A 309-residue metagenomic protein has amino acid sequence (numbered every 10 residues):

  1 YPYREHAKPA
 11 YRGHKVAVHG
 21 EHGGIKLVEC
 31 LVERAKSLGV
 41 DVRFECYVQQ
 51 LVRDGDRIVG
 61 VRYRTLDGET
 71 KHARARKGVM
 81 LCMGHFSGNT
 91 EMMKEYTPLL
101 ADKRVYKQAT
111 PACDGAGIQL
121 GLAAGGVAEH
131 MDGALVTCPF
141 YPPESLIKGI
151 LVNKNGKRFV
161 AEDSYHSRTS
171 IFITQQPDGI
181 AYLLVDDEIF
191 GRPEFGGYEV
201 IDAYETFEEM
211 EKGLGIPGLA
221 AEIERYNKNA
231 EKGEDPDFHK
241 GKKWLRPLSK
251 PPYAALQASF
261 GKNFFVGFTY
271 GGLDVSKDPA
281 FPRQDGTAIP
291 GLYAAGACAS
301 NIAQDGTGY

Functional and structural regions predicted by a protein language model:
Y1-P9, M210-R225: Rossmann-like flavin
Y1-T70, R76, T90-M92, A230-L256: Conserved redox-cofactor binding core of oxidoreductases
R53, T65, N153-K154, V275-K277 (+1 more regions): Short, acidic, Ser/Thr-enriched surface-loop or helix-capping motifs
I58, R158-F159, F281-P282: Hydrophobic "anchor" residues
L66-T70, R74-C138, P279: Glycine-rich loop(s) and the adjacent beta-strand/alpha-helix scaffold that form part
D114, I118-L120, A124-G218: An anion/pyrophosphate-binding glycine-rich loop and adjacent beta-alpha core in soluble alpha-beta enzymes
A134-E144, S167-S170, G261-F268, C298-Y309: Glycine-rich phosphate/pyrophosphate-binding beta-alpha loops
A220-G306: A glycine-rich dinucleotide-binding beta-alpha-beta segment and adjacent secondary-structure elements that constitute
